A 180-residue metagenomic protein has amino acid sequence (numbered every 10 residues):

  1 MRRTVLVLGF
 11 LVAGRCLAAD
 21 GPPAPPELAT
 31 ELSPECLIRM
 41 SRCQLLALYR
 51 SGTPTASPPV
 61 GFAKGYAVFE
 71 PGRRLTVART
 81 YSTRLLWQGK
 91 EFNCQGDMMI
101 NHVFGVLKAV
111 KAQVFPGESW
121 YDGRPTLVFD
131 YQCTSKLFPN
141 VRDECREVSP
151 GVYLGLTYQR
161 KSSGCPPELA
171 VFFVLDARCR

Functional and structural regions predicted by a protein language model:
M1-T4: Positively charged n-region of N-terminal signal peptides that target proteins for export
L6-V7, C145: Short amphipathic alpha-helical "recognition" segments used for binding
L8-G9, A112: N-terminal leader/targeting segments
G9-A18: Hydrophobic h-region of N-terminal signal peptides that target proteins for export in Gram-negative bacteria
G21-R180: Soluble ligand-binding/transfer domains with enclosed cavities or grooves
